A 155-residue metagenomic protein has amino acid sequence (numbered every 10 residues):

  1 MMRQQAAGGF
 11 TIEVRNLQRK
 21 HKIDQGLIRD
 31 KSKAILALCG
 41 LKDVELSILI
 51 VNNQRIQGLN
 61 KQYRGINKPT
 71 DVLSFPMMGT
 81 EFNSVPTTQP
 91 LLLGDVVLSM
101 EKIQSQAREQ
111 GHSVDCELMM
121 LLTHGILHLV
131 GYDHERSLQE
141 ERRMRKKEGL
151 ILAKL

Functional and structural regions predicted by a protein language model:
M1-M119, L127-L155: An acidic/histidine-cluster motif and surrounding catalytic segment that typifies divalent-metal-assisted enzyme active
